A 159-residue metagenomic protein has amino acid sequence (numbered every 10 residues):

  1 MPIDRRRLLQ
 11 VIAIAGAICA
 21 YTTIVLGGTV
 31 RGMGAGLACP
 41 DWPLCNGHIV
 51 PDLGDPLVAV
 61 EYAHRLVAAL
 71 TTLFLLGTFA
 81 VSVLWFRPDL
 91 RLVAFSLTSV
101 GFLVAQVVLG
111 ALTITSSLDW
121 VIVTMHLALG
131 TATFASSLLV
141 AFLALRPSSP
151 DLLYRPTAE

Functional and structural regions predicted by a protein language model:
M1-E159: Polytopic transmembrane helical bundles with strong interfacial aromatic enrichment
